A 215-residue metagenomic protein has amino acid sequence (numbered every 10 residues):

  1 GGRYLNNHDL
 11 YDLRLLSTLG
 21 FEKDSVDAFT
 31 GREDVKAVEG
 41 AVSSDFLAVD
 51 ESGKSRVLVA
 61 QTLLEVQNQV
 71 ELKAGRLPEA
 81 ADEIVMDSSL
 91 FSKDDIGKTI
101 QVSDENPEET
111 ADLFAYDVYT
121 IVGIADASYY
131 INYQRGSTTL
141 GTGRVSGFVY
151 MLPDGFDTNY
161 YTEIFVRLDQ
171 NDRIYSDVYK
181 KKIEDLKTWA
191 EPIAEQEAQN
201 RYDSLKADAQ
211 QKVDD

Functional and structural regions predicted by a protein language model:
G1-D215: Membrane transport/envelope proteins' first extracytoplasmic loop
